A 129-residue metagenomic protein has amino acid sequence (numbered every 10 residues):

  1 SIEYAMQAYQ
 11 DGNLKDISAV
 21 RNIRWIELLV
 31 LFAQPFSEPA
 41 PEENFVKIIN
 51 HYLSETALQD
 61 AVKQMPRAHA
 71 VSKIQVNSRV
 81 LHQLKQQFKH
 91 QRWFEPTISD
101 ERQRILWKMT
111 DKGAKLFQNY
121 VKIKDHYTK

Functional and structural regions predicted by a protein language model:
S1-L58: Charge-rich interaction segments
E3, W93-E95, L106: Ordered hydrophobic segments in well-structured contexts
I48-R79: Short helix-coil junctions and helix-kink-helix linkers
Q83-R102, Q118: A short, conserved structural fragment
E101-M109: Minor-groove-contacting beta-hairpin "wing" of winged helix-turn-helix DNA-binding domains
D111-K129: Short, amphipathic alpha-helical interaction segments positioned at domain boundaries
